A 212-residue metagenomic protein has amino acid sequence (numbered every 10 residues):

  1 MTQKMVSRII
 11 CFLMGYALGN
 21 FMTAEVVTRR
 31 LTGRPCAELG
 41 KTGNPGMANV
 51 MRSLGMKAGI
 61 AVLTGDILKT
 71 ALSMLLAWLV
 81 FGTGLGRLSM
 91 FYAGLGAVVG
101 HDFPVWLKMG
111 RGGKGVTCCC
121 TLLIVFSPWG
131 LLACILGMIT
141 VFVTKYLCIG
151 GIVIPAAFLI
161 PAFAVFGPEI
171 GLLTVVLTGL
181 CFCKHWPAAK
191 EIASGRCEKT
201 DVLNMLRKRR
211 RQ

Functional and structural regions predicted by a protein language model:
M1-M14, L72-Y92, I124-L132, A162-L173: Helix-coil boundary and interhelical linker segments in multi-pass alpha-helical membrane proteins
T2, V6-T32: N-terminal signal-anchor transmembrane alpha helix
F12, Y16, V62, D66 (+6 more regions): Alpha-helical transmembrane segments of multi-pass membrane proteins, especially transporters and channels
A24-V27, V98-G110, M138-T144, W186-K190: C-terminal ends of transmembrane helices
V26-K57, R111-G112, K190-Q212: Cytosolic, membrane-interface loops and tails of multi-pass inner-membrane proteins
P35-N44, L107-C120, Y146-I154: Short, non-helical or kinked segments that cap or interrupt transmembrane helices
G46, R52-W78: Multi-pass membrane catalytic core of lipid/isoprenoid biosynthesis enzymes
M51-L54, A77-F81, G100, K114-K145 (+1 more regions): Interfacial segments of multi-pass membrane proteins
